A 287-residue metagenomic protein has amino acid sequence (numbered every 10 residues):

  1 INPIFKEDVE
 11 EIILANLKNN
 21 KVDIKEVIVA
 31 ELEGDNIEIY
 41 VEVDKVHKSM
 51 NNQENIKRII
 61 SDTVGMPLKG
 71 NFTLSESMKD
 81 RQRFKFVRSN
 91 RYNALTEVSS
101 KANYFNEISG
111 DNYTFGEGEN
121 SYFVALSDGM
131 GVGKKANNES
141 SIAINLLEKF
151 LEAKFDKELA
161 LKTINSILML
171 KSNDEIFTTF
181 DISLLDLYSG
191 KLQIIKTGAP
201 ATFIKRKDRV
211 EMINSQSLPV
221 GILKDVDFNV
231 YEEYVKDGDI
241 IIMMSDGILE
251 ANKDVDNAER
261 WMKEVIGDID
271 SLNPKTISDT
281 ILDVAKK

Functional and structural regions predicted by a protein language model:
I4-I24, E33-G34, N55-K57, S61-L74 (+3 more regions): Catalytic core of PPM/PP2C metal-dependent serine/threonine phosphatase domains
A30-E33, E42: Structured extramembrane domains adjacent to transmembrane segments
Y40-S49: A short interface-forming secondary-structure element
T63, E76-G129, K135, I142-N145 (+1 more regions): N-terminal entry segment of metal-dependent catalytic domains or homologous docking segments
N106-E119, F180, I213-K253, K287: Acidic loop->beta-strand submotif enriched in PP2C/PPM serine/threonine phosphatases
G118-Y122, L187-K191, D208, K236-D237: Beta-strand-turn-beta hairpins that frame and shape the catalytic cleft of phosphate-ester-processing enzymes
G131-A153, V235, D239-K286: Active-site-proximal, acidic helix/loop segment immediately C-terminal to a metal-coordinating Asp/Glu
Q193-I222, N229-Y231, A258, M262-K263 (+2 more regions): PP2C/PPM-type serine/threonine phosphatase catalytic core, specifically the conserved beta-strand-loop-alpha-helix
